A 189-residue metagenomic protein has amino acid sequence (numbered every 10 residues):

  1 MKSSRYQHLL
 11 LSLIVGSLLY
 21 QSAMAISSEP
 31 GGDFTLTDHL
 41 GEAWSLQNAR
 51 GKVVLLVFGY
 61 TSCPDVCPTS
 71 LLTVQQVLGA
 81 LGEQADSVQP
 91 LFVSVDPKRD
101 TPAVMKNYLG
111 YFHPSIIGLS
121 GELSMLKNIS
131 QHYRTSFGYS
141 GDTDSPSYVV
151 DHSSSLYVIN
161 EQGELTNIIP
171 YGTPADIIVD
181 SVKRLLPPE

Functional and structural regions predicted by a protein language model:
K2-L10: Bacterial N-terminal signal peptides that target proteins for export
L10-Y20: Bacterial N-terminal signal peptides
A23-R50, L72: N-terminal "domain-start" segment that seeds a small globular fold
Q47-P68, V74: Short active-site neighborhood of thiol/selenol oxidoreductases, capturing the structured segment around
K52-V53, T69-V93: Conserved helix-turn-beta segment immediately C-terminal to the redox Cys motif in thioredoxin-like folds
S87-D100, S115-S124: Thiol-based oxidoreductase modules, predominantly thioredoxin-like and allied folds used for disulfide exchange
K106-S153: Short, internal strand/loop/helix patches that form the active-site neighborhood or redox-interaction surface
D144-E189: Thiol-/selenol-based redox modules, centered on thioredoxin-like and closely related oxidoreductase domains
